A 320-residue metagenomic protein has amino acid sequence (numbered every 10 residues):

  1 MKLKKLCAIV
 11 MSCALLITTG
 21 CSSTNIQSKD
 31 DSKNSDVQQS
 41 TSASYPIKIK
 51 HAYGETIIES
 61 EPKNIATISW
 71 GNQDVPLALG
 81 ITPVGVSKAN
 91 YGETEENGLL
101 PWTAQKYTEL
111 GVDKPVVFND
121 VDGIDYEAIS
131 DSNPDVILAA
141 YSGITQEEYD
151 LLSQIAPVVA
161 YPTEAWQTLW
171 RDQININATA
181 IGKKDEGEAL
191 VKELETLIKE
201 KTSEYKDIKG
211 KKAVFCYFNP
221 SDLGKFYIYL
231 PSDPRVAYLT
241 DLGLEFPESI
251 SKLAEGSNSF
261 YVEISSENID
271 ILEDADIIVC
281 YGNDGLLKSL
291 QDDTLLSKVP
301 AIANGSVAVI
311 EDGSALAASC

Functional and structural regions predicted by a protein language model:
K2-C7, C21-D74, E186-C216, G282-L287 (+2 more regions): Bacterial Sec-exported substrate-binding components of ABC uptake systems
M11, L15-T19: Hydrophobic core
Y53, V117-D125, A254-S266: Short helix-initiation/N-cap motifs at beta->coil->alpha
Q73-A128: A short, structured surface patch at a secondary-structure boundary
Y126-I129, N133-A139, P157, I269 (+1 more regions): Proline-aspartate-enriched helix->loop->beta-strand connector
E147-L223, A317-C320: Extracytoplasmic substrate-binding proteins
T179, I271-C320: Structured C-terminal subdomain patch of bacterial secreted/periplasmic proteins
K225-F260: Alpha-helical, coiled-coil/dimerization segments enriched in small aliphatic residues
